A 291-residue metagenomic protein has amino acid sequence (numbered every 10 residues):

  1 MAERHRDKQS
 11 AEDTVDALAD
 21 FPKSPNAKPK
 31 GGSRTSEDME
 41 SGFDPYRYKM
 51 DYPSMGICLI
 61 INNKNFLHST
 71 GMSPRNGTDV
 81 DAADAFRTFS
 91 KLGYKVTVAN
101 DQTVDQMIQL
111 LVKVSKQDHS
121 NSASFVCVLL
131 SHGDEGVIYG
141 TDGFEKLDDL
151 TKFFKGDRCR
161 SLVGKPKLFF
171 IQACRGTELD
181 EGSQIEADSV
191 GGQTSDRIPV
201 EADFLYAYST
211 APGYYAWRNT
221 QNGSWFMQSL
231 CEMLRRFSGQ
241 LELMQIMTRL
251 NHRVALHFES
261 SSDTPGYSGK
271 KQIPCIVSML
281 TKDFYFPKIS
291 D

Functional and structural regions predicted by a protein language model:
M1-D291: Cysteine endopeptidase catalytic domains of the caspase/legumain-like
